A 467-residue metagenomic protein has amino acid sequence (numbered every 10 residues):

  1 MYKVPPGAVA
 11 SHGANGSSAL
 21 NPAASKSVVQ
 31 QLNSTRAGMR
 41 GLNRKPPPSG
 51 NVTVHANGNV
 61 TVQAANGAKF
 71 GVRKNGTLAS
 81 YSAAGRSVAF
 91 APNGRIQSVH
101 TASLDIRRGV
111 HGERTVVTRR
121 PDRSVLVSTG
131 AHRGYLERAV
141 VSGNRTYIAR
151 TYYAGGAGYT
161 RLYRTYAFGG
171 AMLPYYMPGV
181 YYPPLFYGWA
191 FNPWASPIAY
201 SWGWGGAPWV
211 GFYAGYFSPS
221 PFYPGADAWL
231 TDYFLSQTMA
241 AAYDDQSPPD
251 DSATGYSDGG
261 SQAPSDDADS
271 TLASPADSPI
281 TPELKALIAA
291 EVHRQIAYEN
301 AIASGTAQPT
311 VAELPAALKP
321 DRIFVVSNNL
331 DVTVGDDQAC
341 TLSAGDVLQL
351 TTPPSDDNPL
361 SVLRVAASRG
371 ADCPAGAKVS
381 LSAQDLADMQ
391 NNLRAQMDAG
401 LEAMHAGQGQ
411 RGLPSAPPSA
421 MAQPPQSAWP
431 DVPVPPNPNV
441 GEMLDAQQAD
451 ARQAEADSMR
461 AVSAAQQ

Functional and structural regions predicted by a protein language model:
M1-G134, A416-Q467: Extracytoplasmic low-complexity, disordered linker/stalk tracts in cell-surface/secreted proteins
V54-N57, Q63-G67, R73-A276: Low-complexity segments
L78, I96, V325-N328, V347-T352: A structural signal for short, hydrophobic beta-strand segments that form beta-sheets in beta-rich/all-beta domains
A286, A290-E313, R364-A465: Boundary regions of SH3-family modules and the immediately adjacent low-complexity/disordered segments in eukaryotic
E313-D321: Coiled-coil termination/hinge junctions
P320-I323, G345, G376-K378, Q384: Glycine-centered loop/turn motifs
D321-S343: Beta-loop motif signature
T341-L342, D346-A375: SH3/SH3-like beta-barrel superfamily modules
